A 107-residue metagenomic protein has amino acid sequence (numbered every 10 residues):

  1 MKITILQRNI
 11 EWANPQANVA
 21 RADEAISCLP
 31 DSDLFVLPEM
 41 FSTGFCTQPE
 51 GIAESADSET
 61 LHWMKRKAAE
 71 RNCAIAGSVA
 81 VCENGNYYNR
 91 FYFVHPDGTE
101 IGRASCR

Functional and structural regions predicted by a protein language model:
M1-I5: Extreme N-terminal starter segment of soluble prokaryotic enzymes
Q7-A25: N-terminal phosphate-binding loop and adjacent alpha-helix
P15, E24-P96: Cys-nucleophile CN-hydrolase/nitrilase-fold catalytic domain and related Cys-dependent amidase chemistry that acts on
T99-E100: Hydrophobic "anchor" residues
A104-C106: Conserved small/polar residues in nucleotide/adenosyl-binding loops
